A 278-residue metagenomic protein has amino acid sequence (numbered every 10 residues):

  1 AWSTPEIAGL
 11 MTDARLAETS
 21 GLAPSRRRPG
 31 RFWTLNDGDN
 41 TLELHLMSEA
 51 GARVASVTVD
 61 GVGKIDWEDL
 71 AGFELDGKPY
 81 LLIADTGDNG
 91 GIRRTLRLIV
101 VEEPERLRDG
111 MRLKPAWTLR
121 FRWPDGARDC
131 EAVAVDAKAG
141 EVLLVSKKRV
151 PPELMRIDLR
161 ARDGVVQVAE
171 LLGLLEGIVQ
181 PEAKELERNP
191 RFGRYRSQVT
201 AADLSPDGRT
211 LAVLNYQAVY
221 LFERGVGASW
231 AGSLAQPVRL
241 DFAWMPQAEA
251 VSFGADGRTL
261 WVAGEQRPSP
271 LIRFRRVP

Functional and structural regions predicted by a protein language model:
A1-P278: Sequence/structural signature of beta-propeller domains
